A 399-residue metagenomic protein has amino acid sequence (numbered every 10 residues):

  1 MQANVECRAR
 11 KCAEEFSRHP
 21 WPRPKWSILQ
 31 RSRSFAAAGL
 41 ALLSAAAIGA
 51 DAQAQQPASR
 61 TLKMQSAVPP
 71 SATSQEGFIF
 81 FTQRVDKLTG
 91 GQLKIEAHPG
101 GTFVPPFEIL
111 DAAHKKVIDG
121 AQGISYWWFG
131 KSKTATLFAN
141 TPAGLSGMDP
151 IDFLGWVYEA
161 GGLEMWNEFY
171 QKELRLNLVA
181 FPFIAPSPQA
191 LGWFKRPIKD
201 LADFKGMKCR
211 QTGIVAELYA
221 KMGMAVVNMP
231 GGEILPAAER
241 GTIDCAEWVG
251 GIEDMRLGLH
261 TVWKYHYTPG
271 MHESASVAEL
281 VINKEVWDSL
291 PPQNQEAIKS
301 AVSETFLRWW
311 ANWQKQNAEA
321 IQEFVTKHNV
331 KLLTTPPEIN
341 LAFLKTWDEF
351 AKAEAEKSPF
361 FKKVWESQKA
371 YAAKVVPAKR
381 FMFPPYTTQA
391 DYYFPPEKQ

Functional and structural regions predicted by a protein language model:
M1-T61, D391-Q399: Short, low-complexity disordered leader/linker segments with a strong preference for bacterial N-terminal type II
A54-F153, Q171-Q399: N-terminal secretory/targeting leader peptides
E159-R175: Hinge/lid segment of periplasmic solute-binding proteins
